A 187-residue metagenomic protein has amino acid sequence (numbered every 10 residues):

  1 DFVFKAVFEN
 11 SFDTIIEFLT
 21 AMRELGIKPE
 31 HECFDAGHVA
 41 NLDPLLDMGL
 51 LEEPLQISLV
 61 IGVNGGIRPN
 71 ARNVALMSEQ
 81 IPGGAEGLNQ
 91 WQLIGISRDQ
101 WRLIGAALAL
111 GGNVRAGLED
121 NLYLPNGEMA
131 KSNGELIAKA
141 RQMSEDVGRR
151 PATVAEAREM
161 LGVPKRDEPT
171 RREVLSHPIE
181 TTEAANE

Functional and structural regions predicted by a protein language model:
D1-E119, M129-A130: Catalytic alpha/beta core domains of metabolic enzymes, predominantly
A40, A75, E79-G83, R102-E187: Structured C-terminal cap/extension of enzyme domains
